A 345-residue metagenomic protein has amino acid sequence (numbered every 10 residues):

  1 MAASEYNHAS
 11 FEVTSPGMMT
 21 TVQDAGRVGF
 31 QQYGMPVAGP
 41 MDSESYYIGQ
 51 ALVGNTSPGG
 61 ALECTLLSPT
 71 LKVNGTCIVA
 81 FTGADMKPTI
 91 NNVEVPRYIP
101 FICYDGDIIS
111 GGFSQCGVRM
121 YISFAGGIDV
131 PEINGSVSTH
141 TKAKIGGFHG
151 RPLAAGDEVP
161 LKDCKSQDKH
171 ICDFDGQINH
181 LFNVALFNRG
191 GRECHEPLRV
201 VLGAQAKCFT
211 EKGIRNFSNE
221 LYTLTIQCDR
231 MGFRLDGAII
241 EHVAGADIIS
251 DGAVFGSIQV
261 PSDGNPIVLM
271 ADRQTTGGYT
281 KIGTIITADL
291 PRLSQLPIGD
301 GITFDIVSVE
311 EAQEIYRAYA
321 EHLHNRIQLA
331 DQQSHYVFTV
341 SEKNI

Functional and structural regions predicted by a protein language model:
M1-I345: Conserved "landmark" site that anchors the functional core of diverse proteins
